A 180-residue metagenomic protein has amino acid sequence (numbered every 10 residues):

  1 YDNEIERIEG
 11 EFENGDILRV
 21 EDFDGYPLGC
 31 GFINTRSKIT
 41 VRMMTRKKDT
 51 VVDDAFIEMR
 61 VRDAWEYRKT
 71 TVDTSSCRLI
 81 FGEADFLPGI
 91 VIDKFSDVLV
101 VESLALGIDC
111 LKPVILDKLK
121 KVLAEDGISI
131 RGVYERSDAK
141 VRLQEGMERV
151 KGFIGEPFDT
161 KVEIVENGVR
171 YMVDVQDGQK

Functional and structural regions predicted by a protein language model:
Y1-S96, D159-K161: Non-catalytic accessory regions of SAM-dependent methyltransferases
D22, F32, L104, V175-Q176: Short clusters of small/polar residues that mark proteolytic maturation junctions
P27, L99, R170-Y171: Hydrophobic residues embedded in beta-strands of well-ordered beta-sheets
S37, G107-I108, Q179-K180: Short, surface-exposed beta-strand-loop junctions and turns on beta-sheet-rich folds
R42-V51, V100-K112: Short histidine-centered catalytic/ligand-binding loop motif
A55, M59, D109-D117: Short, well-ordered alpha-helical segments
E83-L87, V91-D93, P113-K180: Non-catalytic substrate-recognition/targeting regions of SAM-dependent transferases
